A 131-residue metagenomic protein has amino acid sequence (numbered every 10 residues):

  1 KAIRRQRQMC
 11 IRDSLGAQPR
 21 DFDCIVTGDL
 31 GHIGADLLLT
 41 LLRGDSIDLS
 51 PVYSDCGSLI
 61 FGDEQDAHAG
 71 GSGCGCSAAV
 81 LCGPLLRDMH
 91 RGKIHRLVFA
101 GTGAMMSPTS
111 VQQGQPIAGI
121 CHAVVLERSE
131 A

Functional and structural regions predicted by a protein language model:
K1-R7, I11: Single conserved hydrophobic/aromatic residue that forms the stacking wall/gate of nucleotide- or nucleobase-binding
R12-D13, L86: Generic structural signal for well-ordered alpha-helical scaffold segments
S14-A17, T40: Short, conserved, surface-exposed binding loops centered on an aromatic residue
G16-P19, R91: Alpha-helix termination/capping residues and helix-transition junctions
D23-A131: Claisen-condensing/thiolase-fold acyl-transfer catalytic domains that form or cleave C-C bonds in fatty acid
